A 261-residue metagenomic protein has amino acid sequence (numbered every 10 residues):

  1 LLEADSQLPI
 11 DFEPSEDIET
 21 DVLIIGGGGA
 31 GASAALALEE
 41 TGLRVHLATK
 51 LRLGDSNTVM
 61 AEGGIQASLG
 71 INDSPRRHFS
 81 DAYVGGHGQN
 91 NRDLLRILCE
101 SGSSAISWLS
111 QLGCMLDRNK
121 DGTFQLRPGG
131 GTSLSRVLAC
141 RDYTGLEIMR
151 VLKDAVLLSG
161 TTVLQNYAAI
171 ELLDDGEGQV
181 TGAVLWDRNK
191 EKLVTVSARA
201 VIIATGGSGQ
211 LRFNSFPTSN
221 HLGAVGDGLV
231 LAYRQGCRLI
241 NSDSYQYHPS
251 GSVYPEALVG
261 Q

Functional and structural regions predicted by a protein language model:
L1-S80, R118-K120, R141-Q261: Residues forming the flavin
E16, G86-N90, R136-V137, F213: Short amphipathic alpha-helical segments at helix-loop
R44, S103-I106, S135, M149: Generic N-terminal initiation segments characterized by hydrophobic and/or small/turn-forming residues
D55, S68-L69, G88, R92-L95 (+2 more regions): Short gly/ser-rich anion-binding loops that grip negatively charged ligand groups
A61-G63, Q89, R127-R136, G209-Q210: Gly-rich Lys/Arg/Thr-decorated short loops/hinges at beta-loop-alpha junctions or inter-strand turns that position
G85-L126: Rossmann-like flavin
L95-I97, W108-C114, S135-C140, L231 (+1 more regions): Short, charged low-complexity intrinsically disordered segments located at boundaries of structured domains
